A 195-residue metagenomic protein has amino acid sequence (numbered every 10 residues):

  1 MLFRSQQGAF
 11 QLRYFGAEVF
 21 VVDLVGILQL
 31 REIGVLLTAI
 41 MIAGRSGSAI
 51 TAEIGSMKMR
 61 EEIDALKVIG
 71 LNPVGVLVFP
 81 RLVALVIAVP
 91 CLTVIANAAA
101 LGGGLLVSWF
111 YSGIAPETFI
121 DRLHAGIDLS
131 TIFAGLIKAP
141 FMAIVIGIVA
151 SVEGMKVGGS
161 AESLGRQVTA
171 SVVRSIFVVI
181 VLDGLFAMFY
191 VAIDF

Functional and structural regions predicted by a protein language model:
M1-L2: Short, small-residue-biased leader/transition segments that mark boundaries at the very start of proteins
S5-L30, A98-P140, I144, I148-A170 (+1 more regions): Membrane-interfacial helix-loop-helix connectors in multipass membrane proteins
A9, L37-T38, A43, I50 (+2 more regions): Hydrophobic alpha-helical transmembrane segments of multi-pass membrane proteins
Y14-K58: Membrane-embedded translocation segments of transport machinery
I40, G44-R45, E53, L85 (+6 more regions): Hydrophobic positions within alpha-helical transmembrane segments of bacterial inner-membrane proteins
E53-F79, A161-L164: Short cytoplasmic-facing helical segments at TM-TM junctions of multi-pass membrane proteins
P73-T93, S171: Start (N-cap) of specific transmembrane helices in multi-pass transporter permeases
L164, V172-M188: Final/C-terminal transmembrane alpha-helix of multipass membrane proteins
